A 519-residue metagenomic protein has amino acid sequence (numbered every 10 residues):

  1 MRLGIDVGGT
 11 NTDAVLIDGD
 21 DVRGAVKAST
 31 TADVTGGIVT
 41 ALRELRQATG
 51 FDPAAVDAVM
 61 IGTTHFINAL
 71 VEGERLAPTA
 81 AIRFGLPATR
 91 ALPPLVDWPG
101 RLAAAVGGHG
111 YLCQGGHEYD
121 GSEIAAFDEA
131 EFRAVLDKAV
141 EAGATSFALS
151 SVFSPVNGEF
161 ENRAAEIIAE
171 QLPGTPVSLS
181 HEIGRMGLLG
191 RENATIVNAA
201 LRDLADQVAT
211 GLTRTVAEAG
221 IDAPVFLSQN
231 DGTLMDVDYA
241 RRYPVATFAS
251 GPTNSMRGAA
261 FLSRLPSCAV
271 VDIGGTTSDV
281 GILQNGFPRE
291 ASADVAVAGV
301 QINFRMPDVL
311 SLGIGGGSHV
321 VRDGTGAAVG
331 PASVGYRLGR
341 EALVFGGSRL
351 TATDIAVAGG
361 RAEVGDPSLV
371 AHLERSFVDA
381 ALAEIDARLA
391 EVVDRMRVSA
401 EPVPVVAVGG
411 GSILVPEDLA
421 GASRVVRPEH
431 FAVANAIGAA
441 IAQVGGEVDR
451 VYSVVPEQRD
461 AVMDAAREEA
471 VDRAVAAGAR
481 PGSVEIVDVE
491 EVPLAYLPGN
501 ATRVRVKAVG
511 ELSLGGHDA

Functional and structural regions predicted by a protein language model:
M1-A519: N-terminally biased helix-coil "hinge/interface" segments that flank
